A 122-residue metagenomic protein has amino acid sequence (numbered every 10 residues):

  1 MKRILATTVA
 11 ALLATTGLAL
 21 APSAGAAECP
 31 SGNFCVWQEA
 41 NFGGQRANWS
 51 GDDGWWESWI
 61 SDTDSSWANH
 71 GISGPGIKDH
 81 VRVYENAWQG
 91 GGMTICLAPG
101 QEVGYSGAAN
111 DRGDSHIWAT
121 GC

Functional and structural regions predicted by a protein language model:
K2-V9, A14-G17, P22-C122: Compact beta-sheet-dominated domain cores in extracellular/mature segments
